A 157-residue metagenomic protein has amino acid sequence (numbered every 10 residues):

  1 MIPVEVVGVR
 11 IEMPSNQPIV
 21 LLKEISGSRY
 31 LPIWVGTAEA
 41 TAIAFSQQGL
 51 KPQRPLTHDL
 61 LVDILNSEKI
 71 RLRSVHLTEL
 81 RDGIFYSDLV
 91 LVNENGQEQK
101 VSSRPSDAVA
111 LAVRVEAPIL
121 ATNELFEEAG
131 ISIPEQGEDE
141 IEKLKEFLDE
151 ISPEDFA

Functional and structural regions predicted by a protein language model:
M1-A157: Divalent-cation
